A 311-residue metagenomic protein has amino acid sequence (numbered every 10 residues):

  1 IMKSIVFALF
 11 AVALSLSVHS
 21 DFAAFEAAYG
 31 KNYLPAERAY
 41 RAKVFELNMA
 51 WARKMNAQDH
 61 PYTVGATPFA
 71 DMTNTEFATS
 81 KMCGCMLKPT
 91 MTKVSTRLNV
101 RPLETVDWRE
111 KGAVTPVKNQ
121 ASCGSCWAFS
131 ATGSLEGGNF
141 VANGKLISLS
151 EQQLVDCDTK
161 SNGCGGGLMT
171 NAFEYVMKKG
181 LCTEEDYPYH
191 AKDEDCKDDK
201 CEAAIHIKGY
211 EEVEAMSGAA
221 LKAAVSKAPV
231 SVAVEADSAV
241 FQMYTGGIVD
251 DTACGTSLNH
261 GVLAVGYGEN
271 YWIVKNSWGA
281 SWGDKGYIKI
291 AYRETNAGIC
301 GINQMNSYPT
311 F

Functional and structural regions predicted by a protein language model:
K3-F311: Catalytic-core signature of thiol
